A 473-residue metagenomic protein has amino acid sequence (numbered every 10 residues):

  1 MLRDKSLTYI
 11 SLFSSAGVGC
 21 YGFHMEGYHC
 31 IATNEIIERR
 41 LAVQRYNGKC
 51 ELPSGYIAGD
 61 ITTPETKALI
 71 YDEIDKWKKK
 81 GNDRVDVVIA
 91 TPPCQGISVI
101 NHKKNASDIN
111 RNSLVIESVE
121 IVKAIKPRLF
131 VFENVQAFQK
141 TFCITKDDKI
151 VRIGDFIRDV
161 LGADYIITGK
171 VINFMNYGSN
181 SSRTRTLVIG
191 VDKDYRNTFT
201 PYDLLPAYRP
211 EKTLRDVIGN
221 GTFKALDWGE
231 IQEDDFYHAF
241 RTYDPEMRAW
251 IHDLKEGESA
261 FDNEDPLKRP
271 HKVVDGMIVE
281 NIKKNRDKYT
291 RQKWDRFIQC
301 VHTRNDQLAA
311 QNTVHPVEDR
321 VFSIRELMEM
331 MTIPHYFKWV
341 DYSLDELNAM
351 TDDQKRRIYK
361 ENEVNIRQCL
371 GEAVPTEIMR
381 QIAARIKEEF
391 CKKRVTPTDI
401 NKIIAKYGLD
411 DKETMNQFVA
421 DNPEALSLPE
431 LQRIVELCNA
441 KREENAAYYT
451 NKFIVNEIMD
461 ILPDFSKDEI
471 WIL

Functional and structural regions predicted by a protein language model:
M1-R3, K360, R367, A373-E388 (+1 more regions): Class I S-adenosyl-L-methionine
L2-I125, Q136-K140, I144-I150: Core alpha/beta nucleotide-donor-binding catalytic domains of modification enzymes
Y9, V317, R442-A446: A detector of helix-start/N-cap boundary segments at the beginnings of structured domains
S11-C20, N82-N101, L129-V135, V188-D192 (+6 more regions): Conserved proline-anchored active-site loop of SAM-dependent methyltransferases that bridges a beta-strand
S14-G17, D155, I218, R394 (+2 more regions): Class I S-adenosyl-L-methionine
G17, E38, P93-G96, Q136-A137 (+5 more regions): Short, solvent-exposed loop/turn segments at secondary-structure junctions
D72-R84, C94-K288: Class I S-adenosyl-L-methionine
R241-V395: C-terminal target-recognition/interaction regions appended to catalytic cores
